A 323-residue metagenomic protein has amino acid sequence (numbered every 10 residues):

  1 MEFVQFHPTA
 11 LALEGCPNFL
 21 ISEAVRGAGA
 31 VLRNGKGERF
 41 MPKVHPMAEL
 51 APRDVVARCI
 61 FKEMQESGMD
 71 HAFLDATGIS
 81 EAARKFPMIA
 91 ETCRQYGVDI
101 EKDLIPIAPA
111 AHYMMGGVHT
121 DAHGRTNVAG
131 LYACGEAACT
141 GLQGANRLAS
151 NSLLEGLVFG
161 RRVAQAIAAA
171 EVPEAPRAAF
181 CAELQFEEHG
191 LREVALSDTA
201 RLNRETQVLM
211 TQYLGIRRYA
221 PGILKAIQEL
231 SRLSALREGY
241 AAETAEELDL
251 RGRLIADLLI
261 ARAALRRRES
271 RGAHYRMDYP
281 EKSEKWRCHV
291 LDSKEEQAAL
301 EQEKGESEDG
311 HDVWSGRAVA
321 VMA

Functional and structural regions predicted by a protein language model:
M1-I105, L157, A166-V172, T199: An anion/pyrophosphate-binding glycine-rich loop and adjacent beta-alpha core in soluble alpha-beta enzymes
P8-L11, A110-A111, W286: Short secondary-structure boundary/hinge segments and terminal tails
A10-C16, Y113-M115, A145: Short secondary-structure transition/capping segments
E38-H45, E49, I60-E63, Y113 (+2 more regions): Glycine- and aromatic-enriched mobile tails/lids
P87-Y132: FAD/FMN-dependent oxidoreductases across multiple families
